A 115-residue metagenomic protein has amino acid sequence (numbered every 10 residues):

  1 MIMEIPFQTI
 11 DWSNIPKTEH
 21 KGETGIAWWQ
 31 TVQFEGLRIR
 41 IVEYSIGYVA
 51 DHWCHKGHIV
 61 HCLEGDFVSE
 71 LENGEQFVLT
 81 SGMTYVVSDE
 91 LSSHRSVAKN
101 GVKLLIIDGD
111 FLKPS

Functional and structural regions predicted by a protein language model:
M1-R40: A short, N-terminal "cap"/entry segment at the start of jelly-roll beta-barrel domains of the cupin/DSBH fold
E35-C54, S88-L91: Conserved short histidine dyad/triad with adjacent acidic residue
Y44, W53-S69: Short, conserved beta-strand element in jelly-roll/cupin
D51-H52, S69-E70, V87-S88, S92-K99: Short beta-strand His + acidic residue motifs that chelate non-heme Fe in jelly-roll/DSBH and cupin folds
I59, D66, S93, G101-K103: Structural motif
N73-E90: Short acidic-glycine-tyrosine-enriched beta hairpin
V86-V87, N100-S115: A short hydrophobic beta-strand segment most commonly corresponding to one strand of the jelly-roll/cupin
